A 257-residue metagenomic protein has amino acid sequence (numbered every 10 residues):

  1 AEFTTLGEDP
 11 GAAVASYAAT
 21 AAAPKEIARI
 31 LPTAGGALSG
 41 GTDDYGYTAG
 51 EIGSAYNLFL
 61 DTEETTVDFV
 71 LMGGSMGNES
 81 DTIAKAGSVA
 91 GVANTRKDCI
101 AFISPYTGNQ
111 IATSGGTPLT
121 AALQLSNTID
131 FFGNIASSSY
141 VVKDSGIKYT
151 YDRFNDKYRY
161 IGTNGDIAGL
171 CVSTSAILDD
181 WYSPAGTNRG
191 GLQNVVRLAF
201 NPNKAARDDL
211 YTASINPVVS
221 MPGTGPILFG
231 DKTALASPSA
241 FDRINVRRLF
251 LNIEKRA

Functional and structural regions predicted by a protein language model:
A1-A257: A glycine- and small-residue-enriched flexible loop/hinge signal that marks low-structured segments
